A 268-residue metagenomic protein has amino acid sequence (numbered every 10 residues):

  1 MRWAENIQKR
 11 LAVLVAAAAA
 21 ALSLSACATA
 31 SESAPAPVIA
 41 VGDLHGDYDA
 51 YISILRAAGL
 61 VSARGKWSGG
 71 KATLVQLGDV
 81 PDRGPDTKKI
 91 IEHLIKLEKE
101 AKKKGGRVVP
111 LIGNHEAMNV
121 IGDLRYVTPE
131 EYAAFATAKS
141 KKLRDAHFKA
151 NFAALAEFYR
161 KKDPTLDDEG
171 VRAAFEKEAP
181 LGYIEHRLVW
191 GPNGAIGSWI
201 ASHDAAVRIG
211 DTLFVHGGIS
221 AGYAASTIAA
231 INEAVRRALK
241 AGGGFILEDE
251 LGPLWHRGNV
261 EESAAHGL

Functional and structural regions predicted by a protein language model:
R2-W3, R10, L22, A26-L268: Feature recognizes metal-dependent phosphohydrolase scaffolds
K9-A16: Sec-dependent signal peptide recognition, specifically the positively charged N-region followed immediately by
